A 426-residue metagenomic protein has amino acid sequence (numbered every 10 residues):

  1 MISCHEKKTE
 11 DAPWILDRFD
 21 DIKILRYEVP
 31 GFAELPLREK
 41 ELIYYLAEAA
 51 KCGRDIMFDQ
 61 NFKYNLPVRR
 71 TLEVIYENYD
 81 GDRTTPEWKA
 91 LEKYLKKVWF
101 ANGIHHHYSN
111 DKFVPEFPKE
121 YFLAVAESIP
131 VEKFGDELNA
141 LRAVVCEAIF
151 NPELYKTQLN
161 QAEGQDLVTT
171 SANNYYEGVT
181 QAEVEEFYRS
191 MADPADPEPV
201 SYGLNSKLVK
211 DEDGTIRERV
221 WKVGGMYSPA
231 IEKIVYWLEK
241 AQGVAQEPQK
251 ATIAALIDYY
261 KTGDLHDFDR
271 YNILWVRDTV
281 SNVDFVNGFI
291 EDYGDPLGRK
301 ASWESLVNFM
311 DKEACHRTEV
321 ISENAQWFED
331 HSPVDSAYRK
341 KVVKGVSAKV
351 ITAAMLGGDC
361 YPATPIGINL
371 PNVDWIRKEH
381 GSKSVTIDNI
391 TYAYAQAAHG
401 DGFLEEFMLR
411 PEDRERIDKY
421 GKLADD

Functional and structural regions predicted by a protein language model:
I2-S3: C-terminal motif of bacterial Sec signal peptides marking the signal peptidase cleavage site
T9-T71: N-terminal-proximal low-complexity accessory segments that begin disordered and transition into the first
G31, E39, L46-R54, L72-Y79 (+3 more regions): Sec/Tat-exported extracytoplasmic proteins
P36, Q246, K422-D426: Active-site recognition of the HExxH zinc-binding catalytic motif
R54-D59, R83-T84, Q249-I253: Surface-exposed patches in mature extracellular/periplasmic domains of secreted proteins
F58, K63-K96: Post-signal peptide N-terminal segment of secreted/secretory-pathway proteins
L95-D418: Contiguous, non-catalytic segments that form substrate-binding/exosite surfaces or channel walls
